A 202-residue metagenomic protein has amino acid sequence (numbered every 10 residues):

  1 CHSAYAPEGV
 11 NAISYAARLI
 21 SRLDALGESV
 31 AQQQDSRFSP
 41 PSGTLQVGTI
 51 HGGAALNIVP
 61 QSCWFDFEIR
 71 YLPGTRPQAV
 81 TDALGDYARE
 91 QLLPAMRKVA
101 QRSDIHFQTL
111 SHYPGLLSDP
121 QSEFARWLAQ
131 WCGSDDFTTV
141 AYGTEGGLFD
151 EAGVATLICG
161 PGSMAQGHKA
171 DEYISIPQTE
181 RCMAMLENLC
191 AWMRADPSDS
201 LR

Functional and structural regions predicted by a protein language model:
C1-R202: Metal-dependent amide/peptide-bond hydrolase catalytic core, centered on the "pita-bread" metallohydrolase fold
